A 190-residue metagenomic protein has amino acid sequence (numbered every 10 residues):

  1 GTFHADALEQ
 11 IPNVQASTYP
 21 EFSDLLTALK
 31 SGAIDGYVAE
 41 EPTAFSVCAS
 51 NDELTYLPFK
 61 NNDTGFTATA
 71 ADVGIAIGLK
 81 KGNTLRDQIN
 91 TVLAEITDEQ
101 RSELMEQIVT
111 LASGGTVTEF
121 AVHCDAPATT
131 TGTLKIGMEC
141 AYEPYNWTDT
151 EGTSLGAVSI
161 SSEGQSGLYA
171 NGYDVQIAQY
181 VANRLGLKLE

Functional and structural regions predicted by a protein language model:
G1, Y37, G78, L134-E139: Short, well-ordered beta-strand segments
G1-A5, T67-E119, V175-R184: Extended ligand-binding regions for polar small-molecule ligands
G1-F3, N13, K80-N83, C140-E143 (+1 more regions): Short coil/turn segments
A5-Q10, S23, T27-K30, D35-A71: A ligand-binding cleft/hinge motif common to bilobed small-molecule-binding domains
Q10, A70-V73, W147-G152: Short acidic, glycine/proline-rich loop/turn micro-motifs
P12, L29, A33, V38-E41 (+8 more regions): Sec/Tat-exported extracytoplasmic proteins
Q15-Y19, S31, E40, T129-E190: Extracytoplasmic small-molecule ligand-binding "clamshell" domains of the periplasmic binding protein/Venus flytrap
L111-T133: Bacterial Sec-exported substrate-binding components of ABC uptake systems
